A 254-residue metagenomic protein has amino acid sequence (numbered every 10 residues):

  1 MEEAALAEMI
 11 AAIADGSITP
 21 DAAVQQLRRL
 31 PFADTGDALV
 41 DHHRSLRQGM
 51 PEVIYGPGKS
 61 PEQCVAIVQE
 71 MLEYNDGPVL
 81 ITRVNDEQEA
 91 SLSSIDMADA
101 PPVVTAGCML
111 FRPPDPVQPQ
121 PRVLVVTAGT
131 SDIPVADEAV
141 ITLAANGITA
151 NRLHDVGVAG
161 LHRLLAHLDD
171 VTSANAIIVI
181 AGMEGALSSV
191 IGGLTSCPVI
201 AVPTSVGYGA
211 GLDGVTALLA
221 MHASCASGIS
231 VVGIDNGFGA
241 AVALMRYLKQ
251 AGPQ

Functional and structural regions predicted by a protein language model:
M1-N85, A90, S94-I95: Long amphipathic alpha-helical segments
E62-C64, D132-D137, L161-H162, A181-V190 (+2 more regions): Short glycine/serine/threonine-rich phosphate/pyrophosphate-binding segments that cradle anionic phosphate groups
V103-T105, I191-G214: Short, acidic/small-residue loops that bind anionic groups at enzyme active sites
C108-R112, T149-D170, V215-T216, V232-G233: Glycine-rich oxoanion-binding loops at beta->alpha junctions
P119-G160: Glycine-rich phosphate/diphosphate-binding loop of Rossmann-like nucleotide-binding domains
T127, S131, D169-T172, V206 (+1 more regions): C-terminal binding/interaction regions
D155-I180, G185-A186, V190, T195: N-terminal small/polar loop signature for handling phosphorylated ligands or for N-terminal nucleophile
